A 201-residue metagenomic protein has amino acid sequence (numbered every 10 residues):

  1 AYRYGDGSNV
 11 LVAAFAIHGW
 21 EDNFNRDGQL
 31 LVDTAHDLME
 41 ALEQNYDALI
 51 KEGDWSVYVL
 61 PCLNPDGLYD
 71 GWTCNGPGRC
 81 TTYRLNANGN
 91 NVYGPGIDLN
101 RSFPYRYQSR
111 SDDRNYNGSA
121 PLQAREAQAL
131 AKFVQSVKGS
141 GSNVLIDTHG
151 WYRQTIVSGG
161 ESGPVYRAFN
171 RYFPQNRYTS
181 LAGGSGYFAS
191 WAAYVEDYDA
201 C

Functional and structural regions predicted by a protein language model:
A1, N88-P95, A182-A189: Phosphate-binding glycine-rich loops and adjacent basic patches that engage nucleotide phosphates, nucleic-acid
A1-S8: Short beta-strand-to-loop junctions in surface cap/lid or active-site-entrance loops
D6, Y105, G183: Functionally engaged cysteine thiol sites
N9-H18, I146: Short beta-strand element of the alpha/beta-hydrolase
V10, N143, D199-A200: Structural motif
V12-A14, D98-R101, C201: Active-site-proximal beta-strand elements of phosphoester/diester hydrolases
W20-Y166, N170-R171, Q175: Active-site/substrate-binding loop(s) of hydrolase catalytic cores
Q175-C201: C-terminal regions of proteins
